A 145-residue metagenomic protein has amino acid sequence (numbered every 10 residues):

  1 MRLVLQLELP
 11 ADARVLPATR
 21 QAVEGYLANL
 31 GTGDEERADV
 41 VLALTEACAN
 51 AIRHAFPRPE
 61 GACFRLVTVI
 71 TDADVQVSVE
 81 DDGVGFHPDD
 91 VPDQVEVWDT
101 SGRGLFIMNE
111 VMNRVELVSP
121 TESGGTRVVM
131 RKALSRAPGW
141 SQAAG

Functional and structural regions predicted by a protein language model:
M1-Q6, I52-G145: Conserved beta-strand-loop-beta-strand hairpin that lines the nucleotide-binding pocket of ATP/GTP-utilizing enzymes
Q6-A18: STAS-typified acidic loop motif
A11, T32-E35, P59: Structural signature of the histidine kinase catalytic ATP-binding subdomain
P17, V41, N109: A cross-family signal for key residues in well-ordered alpha-helices that form functional helical elements
R20-V23, D81-G83: Short, small-residue-rich loop/turn micro-motifs
Q21-T45, V97-W98: Conserved short strand/loop->alpha-helix "switch" segment adjacent to the catalytic nucleotide/phosphoryl-transfer site
E46, N50: Conserved polar catalytic motif of the HATPase_c/GHKL fold
